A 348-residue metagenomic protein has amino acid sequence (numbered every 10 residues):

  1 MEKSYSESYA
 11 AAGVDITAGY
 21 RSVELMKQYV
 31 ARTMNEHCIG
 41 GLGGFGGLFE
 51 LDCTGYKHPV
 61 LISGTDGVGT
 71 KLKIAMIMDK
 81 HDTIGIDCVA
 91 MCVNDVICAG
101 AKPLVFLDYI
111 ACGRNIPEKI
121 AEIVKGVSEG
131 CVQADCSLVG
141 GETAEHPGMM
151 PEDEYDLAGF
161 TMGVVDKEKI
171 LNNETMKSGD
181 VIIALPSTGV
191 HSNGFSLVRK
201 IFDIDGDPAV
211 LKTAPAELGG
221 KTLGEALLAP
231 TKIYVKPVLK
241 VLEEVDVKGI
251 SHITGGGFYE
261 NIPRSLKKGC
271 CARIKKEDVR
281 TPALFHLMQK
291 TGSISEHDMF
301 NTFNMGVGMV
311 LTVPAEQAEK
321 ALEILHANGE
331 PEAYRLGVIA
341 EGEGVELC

Functional and structural regions predicted by a protein language model:
E2-A12, K119-A134, M150-L157, D207-L211 (+2 more regions): Glycine-/charge-enriched secondary-structure boundary and capping motifs
E2-H37: N-terminal amphipathic/basic leader segments beginning at the initiator methionine
D15, D66, G179, H252 (+1 more regions): Residue-level signature of catalytic and energy-coupling elements of molecular machines, predominantly ATP/GTP-dependent
S22, M26, L48, C92-V93 (+5 more regions): Buried hydrophobic packing segments
V23, A121-V124, F195: Hydrophobic face of alpha-helices
Q28-T188: Glycine-rich phosphate/pyrophosphate-binding loop regions near the starts of catalytic domains
G100-K102, L197, D246, E332: Short loop/turn motifs at secondary-structure junctions
D156, K169-L223: Short, acidic (Asp/Glu-rich) active-site segment that either coordinates a divalent metal cofactor
